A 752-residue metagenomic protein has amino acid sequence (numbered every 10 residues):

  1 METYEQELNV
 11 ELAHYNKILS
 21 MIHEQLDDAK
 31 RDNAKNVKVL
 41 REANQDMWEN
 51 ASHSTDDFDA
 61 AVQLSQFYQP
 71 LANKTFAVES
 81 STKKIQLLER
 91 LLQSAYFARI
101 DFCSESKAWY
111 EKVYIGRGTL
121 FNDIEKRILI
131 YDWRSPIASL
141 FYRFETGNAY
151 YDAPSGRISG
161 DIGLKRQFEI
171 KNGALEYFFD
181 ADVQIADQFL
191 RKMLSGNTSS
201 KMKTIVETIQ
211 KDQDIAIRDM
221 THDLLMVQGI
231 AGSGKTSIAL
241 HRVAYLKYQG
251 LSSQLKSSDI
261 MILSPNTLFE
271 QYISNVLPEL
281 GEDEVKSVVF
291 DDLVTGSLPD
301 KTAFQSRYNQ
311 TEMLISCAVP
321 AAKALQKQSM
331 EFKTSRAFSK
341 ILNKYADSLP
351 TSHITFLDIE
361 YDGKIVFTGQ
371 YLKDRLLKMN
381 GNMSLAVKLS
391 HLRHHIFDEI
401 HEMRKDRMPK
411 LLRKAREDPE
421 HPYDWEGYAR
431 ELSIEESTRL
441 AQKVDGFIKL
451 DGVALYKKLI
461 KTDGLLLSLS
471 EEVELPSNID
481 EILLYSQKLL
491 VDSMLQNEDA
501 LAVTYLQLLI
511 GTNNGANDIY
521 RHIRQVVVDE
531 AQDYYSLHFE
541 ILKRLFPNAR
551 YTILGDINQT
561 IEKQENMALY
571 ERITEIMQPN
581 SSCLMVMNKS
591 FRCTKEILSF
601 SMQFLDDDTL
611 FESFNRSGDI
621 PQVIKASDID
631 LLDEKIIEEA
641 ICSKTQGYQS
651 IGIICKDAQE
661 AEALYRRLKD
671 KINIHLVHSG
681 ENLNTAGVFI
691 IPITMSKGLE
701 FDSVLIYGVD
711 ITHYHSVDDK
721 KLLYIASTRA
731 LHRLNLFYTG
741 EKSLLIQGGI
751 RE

Functional and structural regions predicted by a protein language model:
M1-R41, Q93, I185-M313, S696-K697 (+2 more regions): P-loop NTPase Walker
M1-V206, Q210, D214-I215, E752: Extended, charged low-complexity regulatory segments
Q86-L92, R99-K107, I158-G160, R166-E169 (+7 more regions): A general structural signal for short secondary-structure junctions and capping/turn motifs
C103, P265, K656: Short loop/turn motifs enriched for small/polar and acidic residues
S195, S199, F332, N382 (+3 more regions): Conserved phosphate/pyrophosphate-binding and hydrolysis machinery centered on Walker-type P-loop NTPases, extending
K201, I205, K235-A239, L392 (+3 more regions): Phosphate/oxyanion-binding active-site loops and adjacent basic polyanion-contact surfaces
K247-V527, D533-I541, A549, S582: Alpha-helical nucleic-acid-binding subdomain of P-loop helicases immediately C-terminal to the Walker A/P-loop
S253, N275, E279-D283, V288-D292 (+4 more regions): Conserved helicase motor core of SF1/SF2 NTP-dependent helicases
